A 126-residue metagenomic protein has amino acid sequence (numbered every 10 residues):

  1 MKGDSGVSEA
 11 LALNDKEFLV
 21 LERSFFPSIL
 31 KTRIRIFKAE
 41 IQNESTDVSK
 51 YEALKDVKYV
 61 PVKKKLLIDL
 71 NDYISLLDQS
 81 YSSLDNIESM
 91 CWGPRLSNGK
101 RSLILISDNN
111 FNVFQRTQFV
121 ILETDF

Functional and structural regions predicted by a protein language model:
M1-F126: Sequence/structural signature of beta-propeller domains
